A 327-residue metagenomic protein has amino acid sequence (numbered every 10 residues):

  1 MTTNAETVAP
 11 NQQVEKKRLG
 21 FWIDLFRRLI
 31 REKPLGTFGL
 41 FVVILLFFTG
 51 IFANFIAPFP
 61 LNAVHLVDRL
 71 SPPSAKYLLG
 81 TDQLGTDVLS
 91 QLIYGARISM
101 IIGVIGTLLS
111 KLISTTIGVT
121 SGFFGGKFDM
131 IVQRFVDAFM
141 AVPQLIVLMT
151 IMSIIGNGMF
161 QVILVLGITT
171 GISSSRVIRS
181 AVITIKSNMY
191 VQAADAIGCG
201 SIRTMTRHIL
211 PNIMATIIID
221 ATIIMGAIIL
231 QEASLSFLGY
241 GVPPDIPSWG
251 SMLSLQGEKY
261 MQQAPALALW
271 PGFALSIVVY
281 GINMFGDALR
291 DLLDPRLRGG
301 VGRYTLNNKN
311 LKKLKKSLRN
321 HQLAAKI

Functional and structural regions predicted by a protein language model:
M1-K111, T115, G126-K127, D245 (+2 more regions): Gly/Trp-centered helix-boundary motif
F38-P60, G95, R134-N157, G167 (+1 more regions): Membrane-water interface segments at the C-terminal ends of transmembrane alpha-helices in multi-pass inner-membrane
I44, A57, I113-I117, V147 (+7 more regions): Hydrophobic/aromatic residues in alpha-helical transmembrane segments
L78, D82, V88, L112-S114 (+2 more regions): Generic hydrophobic transmembrane alpha-helix motif, especially the helices
T86-I101, I105, G125-Q133, I183-S187 (+1 more regions): Amphipathic cytosolic juxtamembrane alpha-helices at the membrane-cytosol interface of multi-pass membrane transporters
I98-S114, A141-M152, P211, A215-E232 (+2 more regions): Hydrophobic alpha-helical transmembrane segments in multi-pass membrane proteins
I102-G106, S121, V136-D137, V165 (+5 more regions): Alpha-helical transmembrane segments of multi-pass integral membrane proteins
I151-I154, G167, A181-V182, I223 (+2 more regions): Glycine-rich helix-loop "coupling/hinge" segments at transmembrane-helix boundaries in multipass transporters
